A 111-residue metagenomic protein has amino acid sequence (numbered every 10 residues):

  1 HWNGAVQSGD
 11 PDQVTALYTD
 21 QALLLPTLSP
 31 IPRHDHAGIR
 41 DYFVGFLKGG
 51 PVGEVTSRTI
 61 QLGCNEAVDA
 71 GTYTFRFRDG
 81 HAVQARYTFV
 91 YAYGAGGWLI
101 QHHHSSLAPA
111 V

Functional and structural regions predicted by a protein language model:
H1-Q13, L23-V111: A beta-strand edge to alpha-helix "cap/lid" segment located at domain peripheries
Y18: Active-site-proximal loop/hinge segments that shape catalytic or ion-binding/gating pockets
